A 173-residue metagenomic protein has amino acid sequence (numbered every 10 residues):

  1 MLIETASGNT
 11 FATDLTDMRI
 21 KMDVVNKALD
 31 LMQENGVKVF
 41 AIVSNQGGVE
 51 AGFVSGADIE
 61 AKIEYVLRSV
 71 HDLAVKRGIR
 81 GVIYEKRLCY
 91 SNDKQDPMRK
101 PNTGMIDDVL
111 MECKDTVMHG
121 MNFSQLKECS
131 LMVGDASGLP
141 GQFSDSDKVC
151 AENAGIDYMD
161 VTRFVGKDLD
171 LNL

Functional and structural regions predicted by a protein language model:
M1-L173: HAD-like aspartate-dependent phosphatase fold
